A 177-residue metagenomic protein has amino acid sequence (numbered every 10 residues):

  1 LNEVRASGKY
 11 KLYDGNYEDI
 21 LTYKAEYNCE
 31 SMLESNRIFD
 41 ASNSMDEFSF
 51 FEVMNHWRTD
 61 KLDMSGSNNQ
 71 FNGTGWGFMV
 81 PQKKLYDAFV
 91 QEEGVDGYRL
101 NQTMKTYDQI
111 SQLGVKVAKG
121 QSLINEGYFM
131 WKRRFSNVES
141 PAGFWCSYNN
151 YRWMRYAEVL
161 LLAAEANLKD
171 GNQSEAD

Functional and structural regions predicted by a protein language model:
L1-K119: An aromatic- and glycine-enriched ligand-binding surface/loop that stacks and positions planar moieties
L1-R5, L33, L100-Q102, N150-D177: Extended, hydrophobic/aromatic-rich amphipathic alpha-helical segments that build helical scaffolds
A6, A25, A41, A88 (+6 more regions): A sequence-composition feature that detects small, non-aromatic residues
L62, S136-V138, V159: General helical structural elements
G114-R155: Active-site beta-strand/loop architecture of penicillin-binding DD-peptidases
